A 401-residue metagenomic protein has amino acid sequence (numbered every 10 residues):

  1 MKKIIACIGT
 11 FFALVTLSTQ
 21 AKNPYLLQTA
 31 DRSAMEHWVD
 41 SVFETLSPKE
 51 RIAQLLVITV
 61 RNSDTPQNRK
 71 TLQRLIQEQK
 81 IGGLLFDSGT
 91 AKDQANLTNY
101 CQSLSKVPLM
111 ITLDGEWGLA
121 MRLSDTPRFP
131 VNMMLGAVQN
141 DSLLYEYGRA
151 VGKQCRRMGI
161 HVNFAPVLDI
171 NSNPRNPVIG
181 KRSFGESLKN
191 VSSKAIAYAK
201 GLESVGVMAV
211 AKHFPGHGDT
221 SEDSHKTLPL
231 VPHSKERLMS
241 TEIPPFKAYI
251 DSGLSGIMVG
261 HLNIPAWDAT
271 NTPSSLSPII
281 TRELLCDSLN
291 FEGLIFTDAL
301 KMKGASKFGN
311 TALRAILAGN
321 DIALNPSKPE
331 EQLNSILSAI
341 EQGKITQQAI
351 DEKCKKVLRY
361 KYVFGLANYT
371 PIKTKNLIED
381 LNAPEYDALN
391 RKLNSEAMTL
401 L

Functional and structural regions predicted by a protein language model:
M1-L27: Bacterial Sec-dependent N-terminal signal peptides
Q20-I58, N62-R74, D287, K307-L401: Preference for extracellular/luminal or secreted protein segments
S47, L84, N96-S103, V107-L109 (+3 more regions): Second-shell residues forming the walls of enzyme active-site clefts
V57-P66, M133-Y145, T227-T241, K301-A305: Active-site mouth loops of central-metabolism enzymes
D64-Q77, L143-Q154, M239-F246, K307-A312: Short, acidic/polar
A91-P108, Q139-G159, I345, I350-K355 (+1 more regions): Active-site-adjacent structural elements in enzyme catalytic domains
